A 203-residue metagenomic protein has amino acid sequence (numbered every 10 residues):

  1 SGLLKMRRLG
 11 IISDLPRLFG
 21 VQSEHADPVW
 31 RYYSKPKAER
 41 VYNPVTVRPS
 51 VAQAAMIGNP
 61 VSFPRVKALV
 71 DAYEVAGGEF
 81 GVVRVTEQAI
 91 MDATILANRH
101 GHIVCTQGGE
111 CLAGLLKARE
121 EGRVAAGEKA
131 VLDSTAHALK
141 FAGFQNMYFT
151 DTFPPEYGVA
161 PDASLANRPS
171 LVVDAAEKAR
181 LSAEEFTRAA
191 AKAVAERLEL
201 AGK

Functional and structural regions predicted by a protein language model:
S1, E87-F144: Claisen-condensing/thiolase-fold acyl-transfer catalytic domains that form or cleave C-C bonds in fatty acid
K5-V104, Y148-G202: Active-site/ligand-binding loops adjacent to catalytic centers
